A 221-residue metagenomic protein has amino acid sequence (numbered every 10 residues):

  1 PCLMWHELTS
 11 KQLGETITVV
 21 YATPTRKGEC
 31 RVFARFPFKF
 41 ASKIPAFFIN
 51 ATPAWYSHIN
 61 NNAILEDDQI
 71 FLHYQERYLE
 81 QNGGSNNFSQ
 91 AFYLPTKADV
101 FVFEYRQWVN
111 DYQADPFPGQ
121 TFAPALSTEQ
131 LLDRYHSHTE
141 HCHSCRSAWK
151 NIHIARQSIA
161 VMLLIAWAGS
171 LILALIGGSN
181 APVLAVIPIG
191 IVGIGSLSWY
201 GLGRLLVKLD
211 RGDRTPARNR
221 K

Functional and structural regions predicted by a protein language model:
P1-K221: C-terminal catalytic domain of Rieske-type non-heme iron oxygenases
